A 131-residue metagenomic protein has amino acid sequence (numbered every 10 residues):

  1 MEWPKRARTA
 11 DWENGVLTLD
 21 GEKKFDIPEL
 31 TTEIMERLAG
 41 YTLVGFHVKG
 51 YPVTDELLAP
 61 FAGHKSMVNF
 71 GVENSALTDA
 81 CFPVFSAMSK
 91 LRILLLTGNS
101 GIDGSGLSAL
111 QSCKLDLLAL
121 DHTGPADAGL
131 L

Functional and structural regions predicted by a protein language model:
P4-L131: Concave beta-strand-loop units of leucine-rich repeat
